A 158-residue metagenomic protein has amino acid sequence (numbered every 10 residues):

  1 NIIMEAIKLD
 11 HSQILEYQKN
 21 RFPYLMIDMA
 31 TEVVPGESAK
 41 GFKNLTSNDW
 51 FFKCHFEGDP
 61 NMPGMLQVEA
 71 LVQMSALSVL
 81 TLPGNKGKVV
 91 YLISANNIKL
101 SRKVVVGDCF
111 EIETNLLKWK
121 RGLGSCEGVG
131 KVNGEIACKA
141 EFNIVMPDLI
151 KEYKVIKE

Functional and structural regions predicted by a protein language model:
N1-I3: Short, Lys/Arg-enriched N-terminal segments with co-localized hydrophobic residues within the first ~10-30 amino acids
E5-K8, S75-E111, A137-P147: Hydrophobic beta-strand-centered segment that forms part of the acyl-chain substrate-binding groove
E5-T31, I144, Y153-K157: Flexible, low-complexity linker/boundary loops enriched in proline and small hydrophobic residues that flank enzymatic
A6, V104-D108, N115-E158: HotDog/MaoC-like acyl-thioester-processing domains
K19-M62: Catalytic strand-loop segment that frames the active site of acyl-thioester-processing enzymes
Y24-M26, F110, G124: Hydrophobic core residues within well-ordered beta-strands of beta-rich domains
D28-T31, N96, S101, N115-L117: Conserved positions in beta-strands of structured domains
A30, M62-N85: Active-site helix/loop of acyl-thioester processing domains in fatty-acid/polyketide metabolism, spanning hotdog-fold
